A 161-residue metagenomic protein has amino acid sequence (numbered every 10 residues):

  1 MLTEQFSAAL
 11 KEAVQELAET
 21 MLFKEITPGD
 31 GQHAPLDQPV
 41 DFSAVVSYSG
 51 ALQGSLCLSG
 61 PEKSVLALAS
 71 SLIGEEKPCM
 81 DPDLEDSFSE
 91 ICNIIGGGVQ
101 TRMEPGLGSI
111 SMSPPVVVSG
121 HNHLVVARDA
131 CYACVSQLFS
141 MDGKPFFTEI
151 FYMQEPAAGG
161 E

Functional and structural regions predicted by a protein language model:
M1-E161: N-terminal auxiliary interaction/assembly segments of multi-subunit proteins
